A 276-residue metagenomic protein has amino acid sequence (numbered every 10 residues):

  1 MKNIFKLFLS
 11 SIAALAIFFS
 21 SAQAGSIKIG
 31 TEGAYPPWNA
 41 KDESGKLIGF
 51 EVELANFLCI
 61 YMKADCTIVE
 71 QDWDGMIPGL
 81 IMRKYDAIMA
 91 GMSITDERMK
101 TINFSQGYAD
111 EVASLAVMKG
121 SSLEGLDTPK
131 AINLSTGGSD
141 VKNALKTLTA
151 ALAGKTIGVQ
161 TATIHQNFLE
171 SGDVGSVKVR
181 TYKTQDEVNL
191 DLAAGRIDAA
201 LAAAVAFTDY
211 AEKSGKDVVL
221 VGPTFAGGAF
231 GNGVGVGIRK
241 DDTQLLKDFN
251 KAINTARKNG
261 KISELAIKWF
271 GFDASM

Functional and structural regions predicted by a protein language model:
L9-F18: Bacterial N-terminal signal peptides
A24-I94, K100, N259: Extracytoplasmic small-molecule ligand-binding "clamshell" domains of the periplasmic binding protein/Venus flytrap
G33, D110-S114, T208, E212-K251 (+1 more regions): Periplasmic-binding protein-like
V52, T67-P78, V141-L145, V179-A194 (+1 more regions): Short helix-initiation/N-cap motifs at beta->coil->alpha
C59-E70, A151-T156, S171-T184, R196: A local structural motif
A64, S93, F104-I157, A162: A conserved helix-loop-strand patch within extracytoplasmic ligand-binding domains of the periplasmic binding
G75-P78, G91-T101, N167-G172, D186 (+2 more regions): A ligand-binding cleft/hinge motif common to bilobed small-molecule-binding domains
I253-W269: Periplasmic-binding protein-like
